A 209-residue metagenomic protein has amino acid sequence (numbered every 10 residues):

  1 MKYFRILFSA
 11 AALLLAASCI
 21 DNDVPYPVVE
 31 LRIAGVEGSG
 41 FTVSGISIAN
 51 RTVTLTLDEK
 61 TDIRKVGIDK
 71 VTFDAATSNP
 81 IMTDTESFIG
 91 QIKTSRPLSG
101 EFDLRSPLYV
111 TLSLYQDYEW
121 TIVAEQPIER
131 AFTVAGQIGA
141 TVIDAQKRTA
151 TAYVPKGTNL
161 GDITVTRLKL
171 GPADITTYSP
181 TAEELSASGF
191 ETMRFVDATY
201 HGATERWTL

Functional and structural regions predicted by a protein language model:
M1-S18: Sec-dependent bacterial lipoprotein signal peptides
C19-L209: Beta-rich interaction/scaffold domains
